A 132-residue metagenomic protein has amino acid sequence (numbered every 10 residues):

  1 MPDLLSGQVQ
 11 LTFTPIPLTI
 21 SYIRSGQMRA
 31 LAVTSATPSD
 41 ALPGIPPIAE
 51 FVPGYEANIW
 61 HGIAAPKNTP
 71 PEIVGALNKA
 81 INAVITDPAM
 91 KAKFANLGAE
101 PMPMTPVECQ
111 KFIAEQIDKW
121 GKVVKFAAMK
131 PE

Functional and structural regions predicted by a protein language model:
M1-E132: Conserved, function-defining micro-sites of small-solute handling proteins
